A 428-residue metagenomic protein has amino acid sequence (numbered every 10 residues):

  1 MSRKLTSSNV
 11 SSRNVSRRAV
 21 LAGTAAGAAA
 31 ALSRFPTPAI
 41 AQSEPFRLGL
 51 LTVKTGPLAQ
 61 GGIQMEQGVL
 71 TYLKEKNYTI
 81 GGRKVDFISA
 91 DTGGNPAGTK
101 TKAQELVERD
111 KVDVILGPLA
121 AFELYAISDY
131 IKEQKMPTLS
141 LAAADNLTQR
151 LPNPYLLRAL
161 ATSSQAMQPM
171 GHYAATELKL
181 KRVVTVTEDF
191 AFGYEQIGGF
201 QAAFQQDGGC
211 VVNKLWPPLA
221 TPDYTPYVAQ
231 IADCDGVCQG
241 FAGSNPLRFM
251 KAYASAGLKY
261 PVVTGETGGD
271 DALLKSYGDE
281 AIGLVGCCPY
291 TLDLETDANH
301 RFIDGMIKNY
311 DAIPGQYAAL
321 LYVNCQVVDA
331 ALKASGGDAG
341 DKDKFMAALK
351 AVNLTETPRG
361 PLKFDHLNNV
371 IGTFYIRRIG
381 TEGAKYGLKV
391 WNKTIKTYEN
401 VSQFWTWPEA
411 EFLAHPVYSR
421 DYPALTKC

Functional and structural regions predicted by a protein language model:
M1-V15, A26-A29, S33-I40: N-terminal secretory signal peptides
R34-V53: C-terminal segment of N-terminal export signals and the immediately downstream linker at the start of the mature
G49-Y72, A90-P96, L119-A120, V186-Y194 (+2 more regions): Extracytoplasmic "Venus flytrap"
Q60-Q67, T79-R150, W216-T225, L247: Beta-alpha junction/loop-to-helix N-cap segments that form part of ligand/metal-binding clefts
G98-T101, D145-L147, P154-G257, L292-R301: Extracellular/periplasmic Venus flytrap/periplasmic-binding protein
L106, D110-L119, L139-L141, V184-T187 (+4 more regions): Periplasmic-binding protein-like
G199, G243, R248, L294-V352: Extracellular/periplasmic ligand-binding modules, especially the Venus flytrap/periplasmic-binding
N353, T357-C428: Solvent-exposed, acidic/polar segments of extracytosolic/periplasmic ligand-binding ectodomains
